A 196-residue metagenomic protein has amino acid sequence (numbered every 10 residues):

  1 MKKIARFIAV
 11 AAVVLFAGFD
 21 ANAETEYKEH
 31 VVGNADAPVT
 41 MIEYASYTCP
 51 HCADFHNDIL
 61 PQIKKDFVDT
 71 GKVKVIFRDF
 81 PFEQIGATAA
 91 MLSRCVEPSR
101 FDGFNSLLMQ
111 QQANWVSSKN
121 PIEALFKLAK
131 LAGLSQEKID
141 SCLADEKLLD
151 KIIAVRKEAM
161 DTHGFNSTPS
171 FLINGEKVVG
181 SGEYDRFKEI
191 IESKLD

Functional and structural regions predicted by a protein language model:
K2-A5, S46, L60, K127-D196: C-terminal cap of thioredoxin/glutaredoxin-like
K2-P81, I153-T162, L195-D196: Extracytoplasmic thiol/disulfide redox context detector
V14, Q110-N114, E146-L149: A short structural micro-motif
T25-Y27, Q110, I173: Residue-level signal for pocket-adjacent positions within structured domains
E29, F77-F80, A113, D140 (+1 more regions): Conserved short-loop catalytic and cofactor-binding motifs
V32-A35, E43, C95, V116 (+3 more regions): Short N-terminal micro-motifs specific to bacterial/archaeal maturation and metal-cluster initiation sites
Y47, A53-K130: Structural alpha/beta surface segment adjacent to cysteine/selenocysteine redox centers across thiol/disulfide enzymes
